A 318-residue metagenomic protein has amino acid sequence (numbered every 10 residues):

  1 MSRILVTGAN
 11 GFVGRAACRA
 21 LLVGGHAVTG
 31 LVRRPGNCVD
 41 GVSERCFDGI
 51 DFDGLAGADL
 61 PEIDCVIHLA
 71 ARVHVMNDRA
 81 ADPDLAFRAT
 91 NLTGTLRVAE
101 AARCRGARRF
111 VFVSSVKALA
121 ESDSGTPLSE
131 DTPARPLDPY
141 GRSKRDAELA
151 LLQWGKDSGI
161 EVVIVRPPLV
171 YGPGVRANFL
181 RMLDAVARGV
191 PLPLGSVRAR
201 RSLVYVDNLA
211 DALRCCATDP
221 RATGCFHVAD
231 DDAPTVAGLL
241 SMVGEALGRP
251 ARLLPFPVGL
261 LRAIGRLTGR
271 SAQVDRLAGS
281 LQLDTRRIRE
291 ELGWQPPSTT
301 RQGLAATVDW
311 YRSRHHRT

Functional and structural regions predicted by a protein language model:
I4-G24: N-terminal Rossmann NAD(P)H-binding glycine-rich loop of SDR-like oxidoreductase domains
F47-L92, R97, A101-R103: NAD(P)H-binding glycine-rich loop region in Rossmannoid oxidoreductase-like domains and their noncatalytic homologs
L96-P139: Conserved Rossmann-fold NAD(P)-dependent oxidoreductase catalytic core, especially the SDR/UDP-sugar
R97, V175-R181, G195-A217, T223-G224: Substrate-positioning beta->alpha
R135-V163: Active-site Tyr-X1-5-Lys
I160-L180: Flexible, glycine-rich beta-alpha linker
V206, G238-S241, I264-P296, A306: Conserved C-terminal active-site "lid" loop/helix of NAD(P)H-dependent oxidoreductases that clamps the redox cofactor
C215-A272, A305-V308, T318: Mid/C-terminal beta-alpha module of Rossmann-like enzyme folds, strongest in SDR-family dehydrogenases/epimerases
